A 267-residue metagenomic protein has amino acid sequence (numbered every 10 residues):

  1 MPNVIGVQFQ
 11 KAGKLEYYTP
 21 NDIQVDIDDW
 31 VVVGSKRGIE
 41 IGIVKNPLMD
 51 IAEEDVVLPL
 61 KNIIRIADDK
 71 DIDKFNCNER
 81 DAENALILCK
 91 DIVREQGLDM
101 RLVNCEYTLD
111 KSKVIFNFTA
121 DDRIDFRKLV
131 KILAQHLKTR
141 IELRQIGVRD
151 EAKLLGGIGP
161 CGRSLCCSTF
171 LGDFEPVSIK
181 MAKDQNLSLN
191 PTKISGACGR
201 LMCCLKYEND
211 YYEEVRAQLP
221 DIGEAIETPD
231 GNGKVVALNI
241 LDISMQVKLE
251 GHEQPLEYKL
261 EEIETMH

Functional and structural regions predicted by a protein language model:
M1-N3, V25-I27, L219-I222, N239-I243: A short, compositionally biased
M1-P191, H267: Acidic-enriched and Gly/Ser
E16-Y17, H252-E264: A short macromolecule-binding patch
S35-E40, E224-N232: Short coil-to-beta-strand transition motifs
L48-A52, L238-I243: Short, conserved beta-turn/loop elements at beta-strand boundaries and strand-helix junctions
C161-T228, V236: Conserved glycine-centered short motifs in functionally critical loops
A237-N239, E262-H267: Secretory/periplasmic and organellar redox-cofactor proteins
N239-E257: Basic/aromatic-rich interaction segments and small domains that mediate binding to polyanionic partners
